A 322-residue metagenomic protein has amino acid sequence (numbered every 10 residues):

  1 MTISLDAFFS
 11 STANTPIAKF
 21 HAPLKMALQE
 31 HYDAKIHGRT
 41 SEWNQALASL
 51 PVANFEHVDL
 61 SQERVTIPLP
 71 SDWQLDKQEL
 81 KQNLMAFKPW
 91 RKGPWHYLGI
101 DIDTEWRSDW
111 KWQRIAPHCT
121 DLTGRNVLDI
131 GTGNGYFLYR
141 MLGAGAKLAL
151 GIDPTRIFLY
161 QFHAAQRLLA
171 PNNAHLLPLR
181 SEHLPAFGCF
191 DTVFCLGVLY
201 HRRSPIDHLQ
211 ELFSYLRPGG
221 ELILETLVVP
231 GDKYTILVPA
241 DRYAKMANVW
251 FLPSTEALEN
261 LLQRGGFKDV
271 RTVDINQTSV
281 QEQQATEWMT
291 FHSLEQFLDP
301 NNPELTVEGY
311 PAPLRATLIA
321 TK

Functional and structural regions predicted by a protein language model:
M1-S108, R167, V238-A240, Q283-D299 (+1 more regions): N-terminal accessory regions of S-adenosyl-L-methionine
R125-G133: Conserved class I S-adenosyl-L-methionine
N134-G145: Conserved SAM-binding loop of SAM-dependent methyltransferases across substrates and taxa, primarily the Class I
K147-H183: Class I SAM-dependent methyltransferase SAM/SAH-binding core
D191-P205: A short SAM/SAH-binding and catalytic strip from SAM-dependent methyltransferases
I206-E221: A short glycine-rich, Lys/Arg-flanked "PGG" loop and its adjoining helix->strand segment in the class I
L227-V249: Short, glycine-/aromatic-enriched active-site segment of Class I SAM-dependent methyltransferases
W250-G266: Short alpha-helix
